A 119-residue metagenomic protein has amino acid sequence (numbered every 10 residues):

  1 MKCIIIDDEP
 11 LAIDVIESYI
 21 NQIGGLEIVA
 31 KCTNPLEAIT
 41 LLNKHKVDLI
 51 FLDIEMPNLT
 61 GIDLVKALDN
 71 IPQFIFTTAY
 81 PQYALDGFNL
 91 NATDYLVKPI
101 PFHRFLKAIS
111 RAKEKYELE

Functional and structural regions predicted by a protein language model:
M1-C3: Extreme N-terminal starter segment of soluble prokaryotic enzymes
I5, K31, F76-T77: Conserved SAM-binding loop
I6, I28, Y95: Short, flexible active-site loop motifs that bind/organize anionic cofactors or intermediates
D8-E9, I54: Generic detector of well-ordered alpha-helical packing
E9-A30, A67: Two-component/phosphorelay signaling modules centered on CheY-like receiver
P35-E119: CheY-like receiver
